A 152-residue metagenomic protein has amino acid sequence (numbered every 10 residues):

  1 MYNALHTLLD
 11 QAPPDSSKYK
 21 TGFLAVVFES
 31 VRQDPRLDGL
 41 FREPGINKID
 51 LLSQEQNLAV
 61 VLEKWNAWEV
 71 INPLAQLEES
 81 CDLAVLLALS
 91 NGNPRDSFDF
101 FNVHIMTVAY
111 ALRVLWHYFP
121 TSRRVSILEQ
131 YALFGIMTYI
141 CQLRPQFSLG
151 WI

Functional and structural regions predicted by a protein language model:
M1-I152: Mature, well-folded catalytic/scaffold domains that follow N-terminal targeting or propeptide regions
